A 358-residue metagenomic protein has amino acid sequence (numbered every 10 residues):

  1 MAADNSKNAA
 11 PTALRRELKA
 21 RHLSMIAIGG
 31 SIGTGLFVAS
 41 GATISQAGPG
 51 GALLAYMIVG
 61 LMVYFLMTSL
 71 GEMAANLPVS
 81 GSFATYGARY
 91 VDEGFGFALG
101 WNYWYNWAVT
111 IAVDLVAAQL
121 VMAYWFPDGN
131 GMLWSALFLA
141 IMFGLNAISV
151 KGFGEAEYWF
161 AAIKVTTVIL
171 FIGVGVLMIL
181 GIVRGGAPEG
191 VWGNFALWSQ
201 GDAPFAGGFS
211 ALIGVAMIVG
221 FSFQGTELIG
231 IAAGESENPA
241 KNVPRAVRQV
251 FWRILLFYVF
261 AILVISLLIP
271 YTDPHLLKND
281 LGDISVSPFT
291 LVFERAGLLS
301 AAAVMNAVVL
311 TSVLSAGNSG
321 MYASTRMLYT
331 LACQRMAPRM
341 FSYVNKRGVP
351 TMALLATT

Functional and structural regions predicted by a protein language model:
M1-A10, A84-G94, L115-S135, T167-L170 (+3 more regions): Helix-loop-helix connectors at the membrane interface of multi-pass transporters/channels
M1-G41, S45-G50, Y64-T68, S80 (+1 more regions): Membrane-interface "cap" regions at the ends of multi-pass membrane proteins
S24, A52-M57, F97, M132-L137 (+4 more regions): Hydrophobic alpha-helical transmembrane segments
A42, L54-A55, V63-A147, G152 (+2 more regions): Hydrophobic transmembrane alpha-helices that form the core helical bundles of multi-pass secondary transporters
Q46, L115-F143, I182-L212, N279-D283: Inter-helical loop and helix-membrane interface segments of multi-pass membrane transporters/permeases
T68-N76, D128, V150-G154, V176-A187 (+3 more regions): Transmembrane helix-loop junctions in multipass membrane proteins, especially transporters and channels
T85, D92, Y124, L197-D202 (+3 more regions): TM-loop-TM module centered on a large, flexible mid-protein loop between adjacent transmembrane helices in multi-pass
M132-G193, F223-Q224, V247-L255: Membrane-interface loop-to-helix entry segments
